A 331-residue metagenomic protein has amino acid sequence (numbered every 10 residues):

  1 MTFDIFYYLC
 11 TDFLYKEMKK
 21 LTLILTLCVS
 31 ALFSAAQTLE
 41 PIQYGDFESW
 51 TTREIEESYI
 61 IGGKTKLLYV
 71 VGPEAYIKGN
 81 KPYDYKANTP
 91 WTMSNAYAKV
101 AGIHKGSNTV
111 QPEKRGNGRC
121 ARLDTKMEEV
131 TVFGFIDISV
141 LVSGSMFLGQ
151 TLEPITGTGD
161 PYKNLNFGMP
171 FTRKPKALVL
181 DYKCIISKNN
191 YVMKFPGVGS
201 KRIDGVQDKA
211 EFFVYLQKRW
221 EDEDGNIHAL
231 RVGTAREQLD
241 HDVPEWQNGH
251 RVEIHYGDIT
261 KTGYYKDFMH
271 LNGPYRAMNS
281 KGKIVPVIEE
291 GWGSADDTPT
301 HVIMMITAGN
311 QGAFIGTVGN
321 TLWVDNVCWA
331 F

Functional and structural regions predicted by a protein language model:
M1-P41: Bacterial Sec-dependent N-terminal signal peptides
Q37-P175, G205-G257, F268-G309, F314-A330: Aromatic (Trp/Tyr/Phe) and Gly/Pro-enriched flexible surface segments
F167-T172, I185, K194-P196: A contiguous catalytic/ligand-binding core that recognizes phosphate-bearing ligands
K174-C184: A short beta-strand element within beta-rich, extracytoplasmic domains of secreted/secretory-pathway proteins
C184-Y191, R202-Q207: Extended, low-complexity, turn-rich repeat/linker tracts enriched in Gly/Pro/Ser/Thr and Asp/Glu that occur
N190, I259-D267: Substrate-binding/catalytic groove segments of enzymes that remodel or degrade extracellular structural polymers
N190-F195, G225-N226: A short secondary-structure junction signal
